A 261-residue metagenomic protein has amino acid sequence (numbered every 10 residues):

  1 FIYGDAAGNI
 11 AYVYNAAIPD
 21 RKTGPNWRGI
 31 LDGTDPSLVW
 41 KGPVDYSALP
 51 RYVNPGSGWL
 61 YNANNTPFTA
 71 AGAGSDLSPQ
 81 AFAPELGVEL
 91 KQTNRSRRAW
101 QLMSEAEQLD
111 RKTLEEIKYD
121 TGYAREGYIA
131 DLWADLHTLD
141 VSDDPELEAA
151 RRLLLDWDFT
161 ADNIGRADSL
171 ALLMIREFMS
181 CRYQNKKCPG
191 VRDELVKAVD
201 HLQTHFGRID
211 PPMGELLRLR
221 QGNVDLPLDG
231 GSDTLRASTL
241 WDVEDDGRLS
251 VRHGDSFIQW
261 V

Functional and structural regions predicted by a protein language model:
F1-A106, T160-A161, I175: Hydrophobic alpha-helical segments
D5-I10, I18-R21, R111-V261: Acidic, low-complexity N-terminal propeptides/linkers enriched in Ser/Thr/Asp/Gly that mediate export, maturation
